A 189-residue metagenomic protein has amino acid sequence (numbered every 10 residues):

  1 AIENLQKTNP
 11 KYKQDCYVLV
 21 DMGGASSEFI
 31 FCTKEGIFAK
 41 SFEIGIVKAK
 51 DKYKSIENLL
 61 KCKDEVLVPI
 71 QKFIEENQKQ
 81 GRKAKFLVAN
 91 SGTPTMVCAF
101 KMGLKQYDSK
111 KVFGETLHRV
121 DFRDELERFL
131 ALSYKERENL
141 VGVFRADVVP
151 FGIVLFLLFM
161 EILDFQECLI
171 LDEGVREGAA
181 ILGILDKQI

Functional and structural regions predicted by a protein language model:
I2-C16, F31-I189: Helical "lid/coupling" subdomains associated with nucleotide-phosphate turnover
D21: Conserved catalytic-loop position in the HRD/HxD motif
A25-E28: Acidic, divalent-metal-coordinating active-site segment for phosphoryl/phosphodiester hydrolysis, typified by short
